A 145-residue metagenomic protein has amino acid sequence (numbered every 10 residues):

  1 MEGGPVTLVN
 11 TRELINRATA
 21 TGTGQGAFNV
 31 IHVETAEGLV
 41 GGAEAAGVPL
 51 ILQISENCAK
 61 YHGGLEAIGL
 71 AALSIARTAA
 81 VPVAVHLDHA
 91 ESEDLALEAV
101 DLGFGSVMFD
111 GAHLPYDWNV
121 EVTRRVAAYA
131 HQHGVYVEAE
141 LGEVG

Functional and structural regions predicted by a protein language model:
E2-G26, L73: N-terminal amphipathic alpha-helix/helix-capping segment at the start of soluble metabolic enzymes
L8, E37, Y61-G69, H89-E98 (+1 more regions): Active-site-adjacent beta->alpha loops and helix N-cap segments on the catalytic face of soluble alpha/beta enzymes
R12-E13, T35, A59-L102, L141-E143: N-terminal active-site wall of soluble small-molecule enzyme domains
A20-G24, A46-L50, A79-V83, F104-G105 (+1 more regions): Short, well-ordered coil/turn segments that N-cap beta-strands
Q25-N29, L50-I54, V83-D88, V107-F109 (+1 more regions): Hydrophobic faces of well-ordered beta-strands that scaffold small-molecule active sites in alpha/beta enzyme cores
A27-E44: N-terminal glycine-rich phosphate/pyrophosphate-binding loops that anchor nucleotide-derived ligands and cofactors
Y136, G145: Internal active-site segments that recognize and position negatively charged phosphoryl groups and nucleotide moieties
